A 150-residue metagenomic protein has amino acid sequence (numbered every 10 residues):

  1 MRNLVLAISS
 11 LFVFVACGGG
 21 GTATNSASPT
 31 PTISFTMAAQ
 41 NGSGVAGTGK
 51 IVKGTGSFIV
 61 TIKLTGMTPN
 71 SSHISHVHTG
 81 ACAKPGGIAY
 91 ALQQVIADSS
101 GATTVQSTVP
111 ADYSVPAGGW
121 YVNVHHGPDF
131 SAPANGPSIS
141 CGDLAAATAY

Functional and structural regions predicted by a protein language model:
R2-S10: Sec-dependent signal peptide recognition, specifically the positively charged N-region followed immediately by
V5, G18-Y150: N-terminal leader/targeting pre-sequences
V13-A16: C-terminal motif of bacterial Sec signal peptides marking the signal peptidase cleavage site
